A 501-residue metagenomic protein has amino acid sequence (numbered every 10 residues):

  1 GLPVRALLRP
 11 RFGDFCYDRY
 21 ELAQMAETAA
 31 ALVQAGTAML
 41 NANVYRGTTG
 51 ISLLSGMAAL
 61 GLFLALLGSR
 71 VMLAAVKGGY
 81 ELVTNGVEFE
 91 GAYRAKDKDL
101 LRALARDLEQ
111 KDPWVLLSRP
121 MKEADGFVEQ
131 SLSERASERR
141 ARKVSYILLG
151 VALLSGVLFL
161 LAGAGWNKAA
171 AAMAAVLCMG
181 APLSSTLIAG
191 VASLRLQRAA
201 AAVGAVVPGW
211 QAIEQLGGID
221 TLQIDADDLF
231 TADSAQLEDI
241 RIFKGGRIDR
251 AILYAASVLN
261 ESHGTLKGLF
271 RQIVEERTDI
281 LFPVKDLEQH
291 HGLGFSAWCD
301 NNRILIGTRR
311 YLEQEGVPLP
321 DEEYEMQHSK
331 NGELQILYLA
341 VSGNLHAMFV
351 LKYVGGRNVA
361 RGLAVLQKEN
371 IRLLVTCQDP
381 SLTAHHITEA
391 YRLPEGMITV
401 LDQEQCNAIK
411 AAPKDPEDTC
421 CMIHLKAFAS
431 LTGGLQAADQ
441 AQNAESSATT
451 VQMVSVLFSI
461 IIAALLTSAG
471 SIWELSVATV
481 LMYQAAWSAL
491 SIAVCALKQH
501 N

Functional and structural regions predicted by a protein language model:
G1, D18-L32, T37-A38: Alpha/beta enzyme core
G1-P10: Alpha-helix-loop-beta-strand connector modules within alpha/beta enzyme cores
P10-F12, D379: Active-site-proximal loop/turn and secondary-structure-junction residues that shape catalytic pockets, frequently
V33-A35, M39-N43, S52-L53, M57-G86 (+3 more regions): Hydrophobic alpha-helical transmembrane segments
W114, C299-N301, V341-E474, L481: Conserved ATP-binding TGD loop and adjacent catalytic N/P-domain core of P-type ATPases
M121-E138, R142-S145, R241-H291, E313-E315 (+1 more regions): ATP-binding catalytic core of ATPases
I213-D239: Asp-based phosphoryl-transfer active-site loop
E275-H386: Signature of the cytosolic headpiece of P-type E1-E2 ATPases
